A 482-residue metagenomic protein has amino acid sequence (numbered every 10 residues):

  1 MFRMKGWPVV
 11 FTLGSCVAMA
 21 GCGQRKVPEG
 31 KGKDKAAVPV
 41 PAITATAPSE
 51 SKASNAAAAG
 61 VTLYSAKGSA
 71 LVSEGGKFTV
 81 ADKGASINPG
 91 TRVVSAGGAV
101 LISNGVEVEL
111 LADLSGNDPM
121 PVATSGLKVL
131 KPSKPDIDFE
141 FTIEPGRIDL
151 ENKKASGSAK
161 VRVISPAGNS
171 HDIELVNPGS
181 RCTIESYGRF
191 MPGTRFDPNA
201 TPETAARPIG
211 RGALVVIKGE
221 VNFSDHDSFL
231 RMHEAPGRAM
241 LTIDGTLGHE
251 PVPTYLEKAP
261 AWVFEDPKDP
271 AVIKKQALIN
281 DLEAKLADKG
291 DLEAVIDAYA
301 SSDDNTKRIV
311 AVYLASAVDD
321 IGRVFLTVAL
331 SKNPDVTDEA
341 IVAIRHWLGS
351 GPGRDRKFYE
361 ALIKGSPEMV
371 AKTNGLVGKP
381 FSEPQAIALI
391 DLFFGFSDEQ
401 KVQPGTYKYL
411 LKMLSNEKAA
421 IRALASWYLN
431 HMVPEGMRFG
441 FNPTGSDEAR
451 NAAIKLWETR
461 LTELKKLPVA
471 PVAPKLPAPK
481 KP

Functional and structural regions predicted by a protein language model:
M1-F11: Bacterial N-terminal signal peptides that target proteins for export
V10-A18: Bacterial N-terminal signal peptides
C22-R25: Bacterial signal peptide processing site
G30-A300, A311: Flexible, surface-exposed loop/linker segments and immediately adjacent secondary-structure boundaries
K275-L286, N305-V318, V324-L330, D338-S350 (+4 more regions): Structural detector for internal amphipathic alpha-helices that build alpha-solenoid repeat scaffolds
G290-V295, D320-T327, P367-G375, G405-K412: Alpha-helical solenoid scaffolds in eukaryotic proteins
A300-N305, A329-V336, K364, K379-P384 (+3 more regions): Short coil turns that connect the paired helices of HEAT/ARM alpha-solenoid repeats
I390-L467: Extended alpha-helical scaffolding segments
